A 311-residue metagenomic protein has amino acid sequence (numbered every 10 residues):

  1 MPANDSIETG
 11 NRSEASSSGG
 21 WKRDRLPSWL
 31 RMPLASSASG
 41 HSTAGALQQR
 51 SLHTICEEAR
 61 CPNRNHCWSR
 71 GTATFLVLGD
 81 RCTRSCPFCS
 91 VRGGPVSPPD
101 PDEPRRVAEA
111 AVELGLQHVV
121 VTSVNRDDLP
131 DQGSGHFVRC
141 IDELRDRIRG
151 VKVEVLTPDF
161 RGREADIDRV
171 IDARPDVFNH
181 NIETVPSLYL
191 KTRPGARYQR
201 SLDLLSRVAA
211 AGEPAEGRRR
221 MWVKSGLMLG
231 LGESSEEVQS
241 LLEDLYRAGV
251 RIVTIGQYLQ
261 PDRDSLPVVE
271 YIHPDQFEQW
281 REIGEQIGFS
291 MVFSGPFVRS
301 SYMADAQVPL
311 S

Functional and structural regions predicted by a protein language model:
M1-T74, L78, R105, E109 (+3 more regions): Auxiliary Fe-S-binding modules of radical SAM enzymes
C61, C82, C86-C89: Short cysteine clusters
H66-S69, P87, V91-G94: Short functional micro-motifs and their immediate structural scaffolds
A73, R84, F178: Change "...and in nucleic-acid phosphodiester-cleaving endonucleases..." to "...and in nucleic-acid processing enzymes
D80, G94, P158-R161, G232 (+1 more regions): Short, surface-exposed acidic/glycine-rich loop or hinge patches that mediate macromolecular interfaces
S85, L129, L188, R263 (+1 more regions): Glycine/Thr-rich phosphate-binding loops of Rossmann-like dinucleotide-binding domains
S90-R106, A111-A165, V170-S206, I252-T254: Core AdoMet radical
